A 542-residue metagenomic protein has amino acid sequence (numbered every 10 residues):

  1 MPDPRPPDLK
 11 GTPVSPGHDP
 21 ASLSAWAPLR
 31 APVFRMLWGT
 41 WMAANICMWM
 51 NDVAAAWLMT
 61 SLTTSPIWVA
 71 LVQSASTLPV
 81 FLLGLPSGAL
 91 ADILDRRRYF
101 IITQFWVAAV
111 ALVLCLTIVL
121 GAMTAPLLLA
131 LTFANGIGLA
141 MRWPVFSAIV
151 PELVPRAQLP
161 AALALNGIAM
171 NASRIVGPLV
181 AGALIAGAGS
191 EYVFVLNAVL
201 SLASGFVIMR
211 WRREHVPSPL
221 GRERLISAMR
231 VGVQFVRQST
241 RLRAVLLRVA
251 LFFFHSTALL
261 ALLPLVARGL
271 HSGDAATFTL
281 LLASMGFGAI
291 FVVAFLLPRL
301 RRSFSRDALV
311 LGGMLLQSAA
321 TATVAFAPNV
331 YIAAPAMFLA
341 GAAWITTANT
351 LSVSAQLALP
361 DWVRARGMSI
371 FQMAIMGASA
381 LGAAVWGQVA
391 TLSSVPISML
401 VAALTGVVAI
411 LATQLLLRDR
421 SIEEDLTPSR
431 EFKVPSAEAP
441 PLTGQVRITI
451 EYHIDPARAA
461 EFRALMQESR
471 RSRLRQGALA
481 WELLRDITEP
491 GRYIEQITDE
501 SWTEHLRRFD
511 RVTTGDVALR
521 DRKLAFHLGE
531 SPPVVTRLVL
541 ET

Functional and structural regions predicted by a protein language model:
R5-T12, V72, L82-P86, I93 (+8 more regions): C-terminal transmembrane bundle of multi-pass solute transporters/carriers
D19-L78, Q238-M285: Helix-loop boundary and gating motifs at the non-cytosolic
R35-V53, A75-A91, D95-V110, L127-A186 (+8 more regions): Substrate-agnostic recognition of the 12-TM MFS/MFS-like secondary transporter fold
A56-T63, C115-L120, V176-L196, L265 (+2 more regions): Transmembrane alpha-helix termini and helix-breaking/packing motifs in multi-pass membrane transporters
A148, E152, F194-R224, Q414-L426: Helix-loop junctions on the cytosolic side of multi-pass membrane transporters, especially the intracellular loop
V389, V446-H453, E482-R511: Short, well-ordered beta-strand segments in beta-rich or mixed alpha/beta enzyme and ligand-binding folds
D419, R471-A480, T498-V534: An amphipathic, aromatic/His-enriched active-site/gating alpha helix that lines ligand/cofactor pockets
A457-W481: Short amphipathic alpha-helical segments
